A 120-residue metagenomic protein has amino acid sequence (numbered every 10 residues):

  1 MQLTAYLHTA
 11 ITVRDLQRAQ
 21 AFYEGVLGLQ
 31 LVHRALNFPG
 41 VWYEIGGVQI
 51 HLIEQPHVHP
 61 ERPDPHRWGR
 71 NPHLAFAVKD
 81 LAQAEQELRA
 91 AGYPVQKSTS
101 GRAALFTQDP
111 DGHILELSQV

Functional and structural regions predicted by a protein language model:
M1-R18, N71-F76: N-terminal beta-strand motif that seeds the catalytic metal site of vicinal oxygen chelate
Q2, E85-V120: Vicinal oxygen chelate
T12-I50: Core segments of cupin and vicinal oxygen chelate
L36-P39, R70, S100-A103: Short acidic/glycine-enriched loop/turn segments that link adjacent beta-strands
H57-P63: A short, acidic/glycine-rich surface segment
R67-L88: Mid-chain, well-packed structural core segment of small domains
